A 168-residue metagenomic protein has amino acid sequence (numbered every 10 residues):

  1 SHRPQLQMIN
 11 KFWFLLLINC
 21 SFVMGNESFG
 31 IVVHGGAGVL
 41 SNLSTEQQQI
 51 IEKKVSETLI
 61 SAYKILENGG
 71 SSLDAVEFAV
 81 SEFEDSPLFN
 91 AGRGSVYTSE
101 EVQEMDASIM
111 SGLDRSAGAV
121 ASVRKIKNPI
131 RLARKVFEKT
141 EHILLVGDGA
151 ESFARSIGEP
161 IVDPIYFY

Functional and structural regions predicted by a protein language model:
R3, Q7-F12: Positively charged n-region of N-terminal signal peptides that target proteins for export
K11-C20: Sec-dependent N-terminal signal peptides
F22-M24: Sec/Tat signal peptide C-region and signal peptidase I cleavage site
N26-Y168: Alpha/propeptide regions of enzymes that mature by internal proteolysis
